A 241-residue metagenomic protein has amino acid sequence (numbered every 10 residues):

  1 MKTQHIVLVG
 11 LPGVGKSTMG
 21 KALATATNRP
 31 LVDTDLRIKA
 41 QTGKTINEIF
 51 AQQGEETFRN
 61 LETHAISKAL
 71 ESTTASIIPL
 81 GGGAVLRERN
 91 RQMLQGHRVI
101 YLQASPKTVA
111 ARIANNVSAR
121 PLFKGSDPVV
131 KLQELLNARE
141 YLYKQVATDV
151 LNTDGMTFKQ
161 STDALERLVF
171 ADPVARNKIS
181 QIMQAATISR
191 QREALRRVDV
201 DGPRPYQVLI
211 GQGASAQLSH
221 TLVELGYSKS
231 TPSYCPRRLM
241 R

Functional and structural regions predicted by a protein language model:
M1-K2, A22, A26, N137-L195: NTP-dependent small-molecule kinase module
L8: Hydrophobic anchor at the beta1->P-loop junction of P-loop NTPases
L11: P-loop (Walker A) phosphate-binding loop of NTP-binding proteins
V14: ATP-binding Walker
S17: Walker A/P-loop
D33-M93, S118-A119: ATP-dependent small-molecule kinase phosphotransfer cores that center on conserved nucleotide phosphate-binding segments
G96-E140: A glycine- and Lys/Arg-enriched "phosphate-lid" helix/loop adjacent to the NTP-binding pocket of small-molecule kinases
Q184-R241: ATP/NTP phosphate-donor binding region
